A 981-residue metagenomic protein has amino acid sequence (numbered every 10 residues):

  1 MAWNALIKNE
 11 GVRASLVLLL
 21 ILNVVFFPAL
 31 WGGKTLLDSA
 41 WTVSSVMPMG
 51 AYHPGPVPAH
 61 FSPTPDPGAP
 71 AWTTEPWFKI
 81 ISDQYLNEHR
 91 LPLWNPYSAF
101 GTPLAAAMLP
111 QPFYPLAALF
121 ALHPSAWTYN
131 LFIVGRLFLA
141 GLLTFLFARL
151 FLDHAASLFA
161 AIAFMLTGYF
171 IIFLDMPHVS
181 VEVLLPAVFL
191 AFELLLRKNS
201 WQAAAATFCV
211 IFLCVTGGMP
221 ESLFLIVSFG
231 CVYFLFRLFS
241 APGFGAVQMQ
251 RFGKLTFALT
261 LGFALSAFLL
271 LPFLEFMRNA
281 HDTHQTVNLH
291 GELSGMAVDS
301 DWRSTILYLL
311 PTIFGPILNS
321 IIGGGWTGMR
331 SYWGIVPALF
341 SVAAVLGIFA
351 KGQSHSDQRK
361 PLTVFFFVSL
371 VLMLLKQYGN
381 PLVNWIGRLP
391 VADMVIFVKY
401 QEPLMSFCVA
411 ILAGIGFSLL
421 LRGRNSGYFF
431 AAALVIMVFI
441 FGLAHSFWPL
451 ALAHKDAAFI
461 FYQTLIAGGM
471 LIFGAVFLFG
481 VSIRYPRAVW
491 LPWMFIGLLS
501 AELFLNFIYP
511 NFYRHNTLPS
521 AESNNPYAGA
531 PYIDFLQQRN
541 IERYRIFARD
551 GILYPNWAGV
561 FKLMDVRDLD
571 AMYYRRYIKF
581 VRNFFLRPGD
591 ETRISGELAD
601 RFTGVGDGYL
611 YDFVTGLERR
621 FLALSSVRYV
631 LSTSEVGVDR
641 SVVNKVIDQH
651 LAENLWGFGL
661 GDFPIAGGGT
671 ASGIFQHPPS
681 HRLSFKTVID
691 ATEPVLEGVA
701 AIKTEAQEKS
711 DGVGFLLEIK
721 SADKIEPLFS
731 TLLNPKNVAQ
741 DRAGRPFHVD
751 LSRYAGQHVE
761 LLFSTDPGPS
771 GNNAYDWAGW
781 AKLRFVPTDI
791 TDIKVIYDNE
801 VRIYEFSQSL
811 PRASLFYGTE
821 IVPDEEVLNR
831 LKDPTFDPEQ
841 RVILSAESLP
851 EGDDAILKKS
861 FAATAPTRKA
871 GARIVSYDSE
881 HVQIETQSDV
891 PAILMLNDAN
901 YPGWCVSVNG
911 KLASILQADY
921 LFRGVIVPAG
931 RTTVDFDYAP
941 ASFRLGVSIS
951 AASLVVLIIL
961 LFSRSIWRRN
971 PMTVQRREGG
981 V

Functional and structural regions predicted by a protein language model:
N4, L225-G262, F273, I348-H355: Perimembrane helix-loop-helix junctions
L6-I7, W94, R567, K794 (+5 more regions): Active-site-proximal, structured, solvent-exposed surfaces of multi-pass membrane proteins that position macromolecular
S15, P177, V183-L184, A191 (+7 more regions): Contiguous transmembrane helix-bundle modules in multi-pass membrane proteins
N23-K34, E88, A107, L119-W127 (+11 more regions): Membrane-interface helix-loop junctions at the exits of transmembrane helices
A29-F151, A156-L184, G291-T327: Active-site lumenal/periplasmic loops and adjacent helix-entry segments of GT-C-fold, multi-pass membrane
V43-G68, P76-I80, L86, R90 (+7 more regions): Periplasmic/ER-lumenal interhelical loops and adjacent helix-loop junctions in multi-pass membrane proteins
G291, H454-F461, G497, L503-N644 (+2 more regions): Extracytoplasmic
R640-T791: Gly-Asp-aromatic-enriched flexible segments
